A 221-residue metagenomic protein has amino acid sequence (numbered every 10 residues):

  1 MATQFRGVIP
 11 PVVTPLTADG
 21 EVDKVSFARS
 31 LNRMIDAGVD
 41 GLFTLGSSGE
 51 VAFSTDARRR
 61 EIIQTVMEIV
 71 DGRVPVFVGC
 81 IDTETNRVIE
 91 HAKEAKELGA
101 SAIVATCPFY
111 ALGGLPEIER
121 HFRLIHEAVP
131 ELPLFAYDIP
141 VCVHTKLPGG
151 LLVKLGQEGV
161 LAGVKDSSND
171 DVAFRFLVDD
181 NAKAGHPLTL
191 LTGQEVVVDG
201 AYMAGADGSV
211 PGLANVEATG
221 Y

Functional and structural regions predicted by a protein language model:
A2-K146: Active-site beta->alpha loop and helix N-cap motifs at the rims of alpha/beta catalytic domains
L124, A128, P140-Y221: Catalytic alpha/beta core domains of metabolic enzymes, predominantly
